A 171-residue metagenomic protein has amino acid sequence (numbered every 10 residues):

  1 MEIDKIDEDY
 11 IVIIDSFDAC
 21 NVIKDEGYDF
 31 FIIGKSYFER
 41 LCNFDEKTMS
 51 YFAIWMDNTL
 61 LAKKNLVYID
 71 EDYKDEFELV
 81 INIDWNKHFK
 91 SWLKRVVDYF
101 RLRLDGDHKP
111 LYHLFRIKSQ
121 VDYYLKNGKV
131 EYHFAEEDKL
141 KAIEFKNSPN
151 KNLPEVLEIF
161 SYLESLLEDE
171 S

Functional and structural regions predicted by a protein language model:
E2-I6, F17-A19, F38, C42-S171: The feature captures the alpha-helical scaffold/lid subdomain characteristic of nucleotidyltransferase
D9: Conserved glycine-rich Rossmann-like NAD(P)H-binding loop of the short-chain dehydrogenase/reductase
V12-S16: Short beta-strand-to-loop capping motifs
I23-K24: A broadly used, surface-exposed interaction patch
G27: Aromatic- and acidic-residue-enriched segments that line the glycan-binding/catalytic groove of carbohydrate-active
